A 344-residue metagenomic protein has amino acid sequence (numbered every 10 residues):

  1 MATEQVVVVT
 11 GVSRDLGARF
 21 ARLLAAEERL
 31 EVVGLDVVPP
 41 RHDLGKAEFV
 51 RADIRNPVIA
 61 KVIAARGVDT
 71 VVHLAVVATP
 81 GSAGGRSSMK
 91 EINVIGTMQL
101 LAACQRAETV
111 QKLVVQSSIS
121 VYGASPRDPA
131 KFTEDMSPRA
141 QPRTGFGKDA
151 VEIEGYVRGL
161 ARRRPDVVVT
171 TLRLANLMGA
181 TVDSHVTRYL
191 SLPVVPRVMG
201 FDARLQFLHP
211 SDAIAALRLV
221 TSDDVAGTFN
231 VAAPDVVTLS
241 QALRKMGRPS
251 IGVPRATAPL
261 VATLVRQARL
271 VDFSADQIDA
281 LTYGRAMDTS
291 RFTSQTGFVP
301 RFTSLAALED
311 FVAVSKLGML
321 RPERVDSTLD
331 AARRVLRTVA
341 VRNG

Functional and structural regions predicted by a protein language model:
A2-E27: N-terminal Rossmann NAD(P)H-binding glycine-rich loop of SDR-like oxidoreductase domains
T10, M199-A203, F229-V237, Q241-G247 (+2 more regions): Glycine-rich Rossmann NAD(P)(H)-binding loop
A52-I95, A103-R106, A124: NAD(P)H-binding glycine-rich loop region in Rossmannoid oxidoreductase-like domains and their noncatalytic homologs
M98-G145: Conserved Rossmann-fold NAD(P)-dependent oxidoreductase catalytic core, especially the SDR/UDP-sugar
R127-D128, L160-P210: NAD(P)-dependent short-chain dehydrogenase/reductase
P142-T170: Active-site Tyr-X1-5-Lys
D149-E152, S184-H185, V198-T221, A226-G227: Substrate-positioning beta->alpha
I214-A275, T289, G318-G344: Mid/C-terminal beta-alpha module of Rossmann-like enzyme folds, strongest in SDR-family dehydrogenases/epimerases
